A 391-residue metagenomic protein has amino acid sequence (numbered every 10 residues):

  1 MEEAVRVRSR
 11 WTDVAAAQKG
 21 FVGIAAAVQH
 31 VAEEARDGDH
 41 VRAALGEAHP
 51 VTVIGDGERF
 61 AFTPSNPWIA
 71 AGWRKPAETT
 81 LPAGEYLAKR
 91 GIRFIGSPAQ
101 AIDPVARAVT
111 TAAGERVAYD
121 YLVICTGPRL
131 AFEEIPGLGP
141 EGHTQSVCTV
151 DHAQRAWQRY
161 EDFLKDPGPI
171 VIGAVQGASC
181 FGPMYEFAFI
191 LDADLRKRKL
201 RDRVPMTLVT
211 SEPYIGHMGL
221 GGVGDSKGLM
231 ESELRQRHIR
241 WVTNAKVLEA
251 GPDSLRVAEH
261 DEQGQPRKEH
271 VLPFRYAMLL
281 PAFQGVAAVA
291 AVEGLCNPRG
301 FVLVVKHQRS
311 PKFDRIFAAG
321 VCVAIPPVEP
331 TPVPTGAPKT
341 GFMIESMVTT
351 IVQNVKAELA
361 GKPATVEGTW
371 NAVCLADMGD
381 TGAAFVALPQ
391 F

Functional and structural regions predicted by a protein language model:
A4, T12-A16, A25-A27: Short linear motifs in low-complexity or flexible loops
W11, G20, G91-E186, I190-K199 (+2 more regions): FAD-binding core/adjacent interface of flavoenzyme oxidoreductases
G20-R93, Q176-L220: Beta1-alpha1 glycine-rich phosphate/pyrophosphate-binding loop at the start of Rossmann-like nucleotide-binding domains
V51-V53, L122, I170, M206 (+1 more regions): Hydrophobic/aromatic residues located in beta-strands of well-ordered beta-sheets within soluble catalytic
K89-A101, V105-A106, V117, A193-V304 (+1 more regions): A Rossmann-like FAD-binding core segment of flavoenzymes
A131, G139-D166, P273-Y276, L280-S346: FAD-site-proximal beta/loop scaffold in flavoenzymes
G177-D194, P334-P338, A372-A383: Short, electropositive alpha-helical surface patch
T350-F391: C-terminal, flexible cofactor-proximal segment of oxidoreductases
